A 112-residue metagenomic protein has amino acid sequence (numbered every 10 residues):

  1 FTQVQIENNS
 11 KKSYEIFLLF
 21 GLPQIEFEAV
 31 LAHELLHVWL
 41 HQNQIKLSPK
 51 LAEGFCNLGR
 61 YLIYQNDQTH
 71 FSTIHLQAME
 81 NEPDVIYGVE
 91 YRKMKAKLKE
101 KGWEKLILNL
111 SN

Functional and structural regions predicted by a protein language model:
F1-V4: Extended repeat-based solenoid scaffolds, especially LRR ectodomains and other repeat-derived architectures
I6-S10: Short glycine/proline-enriched loop/turn "hinge" motifs that connect secondary-structure elements and lie
K11-L31, L47: Short pre-active-site segment immediately N-terminal to the catalytic Zn-binding motif
F20-G21, V38, L58, L62: Intrinsically disordered, low-complexity, Ser/Thr/Glu/Asp/Lys/Arg-enriched terminal regions and linkers of eukaryotic
A29-Q42, E53-N57: Active-site recognition of the HExxH zinc-binding catalytic motif
I45-I86: Post-HExxH zinc-binding segment in Zn-dependent metallohydrolases
Q77-N112: Pan-zinc metallopeptidase signature
